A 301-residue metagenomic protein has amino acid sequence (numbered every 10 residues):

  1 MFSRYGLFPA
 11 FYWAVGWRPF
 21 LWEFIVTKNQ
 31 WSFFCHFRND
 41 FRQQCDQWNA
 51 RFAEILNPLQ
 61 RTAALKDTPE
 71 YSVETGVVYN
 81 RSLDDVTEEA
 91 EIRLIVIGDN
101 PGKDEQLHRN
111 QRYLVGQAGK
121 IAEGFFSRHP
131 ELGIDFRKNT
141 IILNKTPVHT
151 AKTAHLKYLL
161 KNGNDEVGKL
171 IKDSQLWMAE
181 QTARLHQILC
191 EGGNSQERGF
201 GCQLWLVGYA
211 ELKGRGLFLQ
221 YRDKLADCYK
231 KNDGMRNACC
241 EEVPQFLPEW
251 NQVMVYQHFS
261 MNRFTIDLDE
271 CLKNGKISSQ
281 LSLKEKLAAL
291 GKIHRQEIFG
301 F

Functional and structural regions predicted by a protein language model:
W22-Q117, G291-F301: Active-site and ligand/interface coordination hotspots across diverse enzymes and nucleic-acid-associated assemblies
N100-D104, T146-T150, A210-K213, H258-N262: Short, solvent-exposed loop/turn segments at secondary-structure junctions
V115-F126, A179-T182: Short, hydrophobic/amphipathic alpha-helical packing segments that form internal helix faces or helix-helix interfaces
E123-N162: Short, surface-exposed acidic-centric catalytic microdomains
H155-F301: Glycine/proline-rich loop-helix segments at beta-alpha junctions forming the active-site rim of enzyme cores
